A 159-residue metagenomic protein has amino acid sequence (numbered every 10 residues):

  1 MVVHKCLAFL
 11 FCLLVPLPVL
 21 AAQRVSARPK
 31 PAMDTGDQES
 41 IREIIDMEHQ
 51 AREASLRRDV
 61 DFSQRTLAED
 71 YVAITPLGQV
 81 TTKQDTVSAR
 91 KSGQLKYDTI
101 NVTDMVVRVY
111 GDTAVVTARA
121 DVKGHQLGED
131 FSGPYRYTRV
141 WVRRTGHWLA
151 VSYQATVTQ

Functional and structural regions predicted by a protein language model:
M1-K5: Positively charged n-region of N-terminal signal peptides that target proteins for export
A8-P18: Bacterial N-terminal signal peptides
A22-Q159: A beta-strand edge to alpha-helix "cap/lid" segment located at domain peripheries
